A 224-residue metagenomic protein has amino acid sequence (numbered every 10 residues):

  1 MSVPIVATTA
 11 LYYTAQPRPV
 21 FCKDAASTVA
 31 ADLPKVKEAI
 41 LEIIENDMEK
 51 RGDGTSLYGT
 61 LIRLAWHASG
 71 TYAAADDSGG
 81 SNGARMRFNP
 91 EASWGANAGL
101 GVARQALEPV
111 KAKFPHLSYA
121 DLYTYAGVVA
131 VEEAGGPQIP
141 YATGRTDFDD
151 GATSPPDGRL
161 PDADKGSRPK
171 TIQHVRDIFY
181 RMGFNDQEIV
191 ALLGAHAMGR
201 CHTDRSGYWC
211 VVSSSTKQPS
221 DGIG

Functional and structural regions predicted by a protein language model:
S2-G224: Long, well-ordered alpha/beta core segments of mature domains
